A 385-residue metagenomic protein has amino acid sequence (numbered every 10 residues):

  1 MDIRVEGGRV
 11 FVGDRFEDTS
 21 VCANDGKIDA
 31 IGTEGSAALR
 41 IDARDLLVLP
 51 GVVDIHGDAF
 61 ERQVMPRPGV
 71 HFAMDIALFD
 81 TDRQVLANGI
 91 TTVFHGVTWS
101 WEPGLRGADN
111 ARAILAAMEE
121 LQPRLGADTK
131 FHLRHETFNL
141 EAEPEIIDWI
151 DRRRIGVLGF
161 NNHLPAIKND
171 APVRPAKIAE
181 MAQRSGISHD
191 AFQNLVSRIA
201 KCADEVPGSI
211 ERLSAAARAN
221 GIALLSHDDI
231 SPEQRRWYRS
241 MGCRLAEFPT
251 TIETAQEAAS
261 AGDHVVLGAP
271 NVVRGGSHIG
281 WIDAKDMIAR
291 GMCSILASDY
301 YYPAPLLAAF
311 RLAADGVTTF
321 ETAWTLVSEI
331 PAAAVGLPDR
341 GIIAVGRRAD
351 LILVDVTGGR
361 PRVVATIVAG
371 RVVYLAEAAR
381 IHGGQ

Functional and structural regions predicted by a protein language model:
M1-E6, V10-L49: Histidine-rich, glycine-flanked metal-binding segment
G8, I28, E329, A333 (+1 more regions): C-terminal cap of metal-dependent C-N hydrolases
G8, V21, G26, D45 (+10 more regions): Divalent metal-coordination and catalytic microenvironments
A43-I114: Metal-associated gating/positioning segment near the N- to mid-region
G51-I55, V93-H95, T129-L133, G156-F160 (+4 more regions): Hydrophobic faces of well-ordered beta-strands that scaffold small-molecule active sites in alpha/beta enzyme cores
W99-D229, D299: Metal-coordinating catalytic core of metallo-dependent amide/deamination hydrolases
R152-G156, Y238-L245, S260-V266, G291-S294: Glycine-enriched alpha-helix->loop->beta-strand junction motifs that scaffold or abut catalytic
A219, D263-N271, G275-V356: His/Asp/Glu-enriched, well-ordered alpha-helical/loop segment that forms or immediately abuts the divalent-metal
